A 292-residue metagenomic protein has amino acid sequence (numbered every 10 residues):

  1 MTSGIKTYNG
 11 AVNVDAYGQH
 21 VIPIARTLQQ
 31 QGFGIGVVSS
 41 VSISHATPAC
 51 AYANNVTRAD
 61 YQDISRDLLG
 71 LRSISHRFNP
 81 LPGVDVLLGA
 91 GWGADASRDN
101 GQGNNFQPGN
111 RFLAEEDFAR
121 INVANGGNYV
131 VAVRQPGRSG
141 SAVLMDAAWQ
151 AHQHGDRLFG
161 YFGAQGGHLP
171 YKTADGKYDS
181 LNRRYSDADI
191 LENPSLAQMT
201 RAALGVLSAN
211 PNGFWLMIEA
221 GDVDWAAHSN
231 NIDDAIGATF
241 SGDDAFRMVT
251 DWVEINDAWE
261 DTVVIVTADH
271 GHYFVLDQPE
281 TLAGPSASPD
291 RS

Functional and structural regions predicted by a protein language model:
M1-S65, I74: Active-site nucleophile/metal-coordination loop of metallo-enzymes that catalyze phosphate/sulfate and related
S44-S292: A post-motif C-terminal structural segment
